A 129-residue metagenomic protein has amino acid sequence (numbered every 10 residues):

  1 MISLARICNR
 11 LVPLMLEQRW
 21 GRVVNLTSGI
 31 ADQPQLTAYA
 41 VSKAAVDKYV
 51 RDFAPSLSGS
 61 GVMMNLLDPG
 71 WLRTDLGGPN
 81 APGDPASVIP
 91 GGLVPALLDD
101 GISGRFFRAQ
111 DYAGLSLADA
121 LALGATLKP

Functional and structural regions predicted by a protein language model:
C8, S42: Active-site helix of classical SDR
R10-R22: A short helix-coil junction within the Rossmann-fold of NAD(P)-dependent oxidoreductases
M15, Q33-P34, D52-V62: Active-site-adjacent segment of SDR/Rossmann-fold oxidoreductases
V23-G29, L67-P69: SDR active-site strand-loop-helix element
S28, P34-A38: Conserved catalytic loop/helix region of short-chain dehydrogenase/reductase
D32, P69-G78: Short, flexible catalytic-loop segment of classical short-chain dehydrogenase/reductase
S60, L66-L67, G78-A125, P129: C-terminal helical subdomain
